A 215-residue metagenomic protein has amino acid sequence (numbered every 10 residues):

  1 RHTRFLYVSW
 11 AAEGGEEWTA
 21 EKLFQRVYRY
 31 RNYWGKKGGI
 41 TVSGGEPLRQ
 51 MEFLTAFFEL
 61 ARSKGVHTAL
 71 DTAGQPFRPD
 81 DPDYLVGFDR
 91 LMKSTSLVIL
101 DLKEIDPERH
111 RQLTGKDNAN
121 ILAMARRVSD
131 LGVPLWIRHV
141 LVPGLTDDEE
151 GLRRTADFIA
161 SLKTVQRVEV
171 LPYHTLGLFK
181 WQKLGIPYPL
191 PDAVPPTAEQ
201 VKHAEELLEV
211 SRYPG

Functional and structural regions predicted by a protein language model:
R1-G15: Iron-sulfur cluster-binding cysteine motifs and their immediate structural context in ferredoxin-like electron-transfer
A12, R111-D117, G185-A193: Short glycine-enriched, charge-decorated loop/helix-capping segments at active-site entrances that position
E21-L171, L176: Conserved AdoMet/S-adenosylmethionine-binding subsite of the radical SAM
D157-A160, Q166, Q182-L208: A structural motif corresponding to the C-terminal lobe/cap of the Radical SAM core domain
V210-G215: Radical SAM enzyme core and accessory elements
